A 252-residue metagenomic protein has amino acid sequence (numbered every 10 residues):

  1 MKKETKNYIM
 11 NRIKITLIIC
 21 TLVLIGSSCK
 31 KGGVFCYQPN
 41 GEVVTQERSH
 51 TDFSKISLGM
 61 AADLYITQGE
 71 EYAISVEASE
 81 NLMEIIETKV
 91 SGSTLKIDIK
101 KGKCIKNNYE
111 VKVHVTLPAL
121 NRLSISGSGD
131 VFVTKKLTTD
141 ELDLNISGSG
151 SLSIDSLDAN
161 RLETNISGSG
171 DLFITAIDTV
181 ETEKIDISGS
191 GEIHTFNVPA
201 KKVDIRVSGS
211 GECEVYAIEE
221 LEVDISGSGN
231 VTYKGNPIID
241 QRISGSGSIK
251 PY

Functional and structural regions predicted by a protein language model:
M1-N11: N-terminal secretory signal peptides that target proteins for export/translocation
R12-I19, L24, S28-L82, K100-T116 (+2 more regions): Short acidic/polar N-terminal linker immediately downstream of export determinants
S49-I56, Q68-A73, V90-G92, T116-L123 (+6 more regions): Short "repeat-start/strand-capping" segments in structured domains, especially the N-termini of parallel beta-helix
G59, I85-V90: Solvent-exposed adhesion/ligand-recognition segments of exported proteins
G59-A61, S126-S128, S147-S149, S167-S169 (+4 more regions): Ser/Thr/Pro-rich low-complexity tandem-repeat tracts
S93-K100: Short carbohydrate-recognition loop motifs
G229-Y252: Leucine-rich solenoid repeat scaffolds
